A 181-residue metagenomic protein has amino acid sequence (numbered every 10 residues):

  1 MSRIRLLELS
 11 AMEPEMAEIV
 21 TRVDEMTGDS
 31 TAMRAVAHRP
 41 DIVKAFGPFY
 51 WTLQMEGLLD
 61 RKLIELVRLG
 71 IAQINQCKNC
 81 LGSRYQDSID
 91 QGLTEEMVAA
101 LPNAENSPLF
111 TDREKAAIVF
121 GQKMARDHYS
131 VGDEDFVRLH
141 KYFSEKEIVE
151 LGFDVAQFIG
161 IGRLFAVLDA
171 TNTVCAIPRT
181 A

Functional and structural regions predicted by a protein language model:
M1-A181: Hydrophobic alpha-helical segments
